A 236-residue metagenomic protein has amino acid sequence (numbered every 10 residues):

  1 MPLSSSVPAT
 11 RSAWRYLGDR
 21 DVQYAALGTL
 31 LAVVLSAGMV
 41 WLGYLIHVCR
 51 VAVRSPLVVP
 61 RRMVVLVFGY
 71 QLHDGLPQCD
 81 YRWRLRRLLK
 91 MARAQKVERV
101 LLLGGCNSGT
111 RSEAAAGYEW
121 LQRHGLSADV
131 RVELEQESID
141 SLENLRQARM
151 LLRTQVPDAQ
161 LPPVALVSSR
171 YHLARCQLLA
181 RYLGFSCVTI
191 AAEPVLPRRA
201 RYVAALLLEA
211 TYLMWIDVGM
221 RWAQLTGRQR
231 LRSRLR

Functional and structural regions predicted by a protein language model:
P2, V7-A9, A13-W14, Y44-L206: A structural signal for short, hydrophobic/glycine-enriched beta-strand patches
S6, R20, D129, T154-D158 (+3 more regions): Low-complexity, intrinsically disordered/propeptide-like segments
S12-P56: N-terminal type II signal-anchor transmembrane helix that functions as the membrane-insertion/stop-transfer segment
Q23-A25, A148, L213, R221: A generic signature of intrinsically disordered, low-complexity regions enriched in glycine/proline and charged/polar
L30-C49, R199-Q229: A transmembrane-helix-recognition feature enriched in membrane-embedded lipid enzymes and envelope glyco-/phospholipid
R62-L66, Q224-R236: Short linear elements at protein peripheries
S108-E113, E209-D217, S233-R236: A general structural signal for short secondary-structure boundary/capping elements
